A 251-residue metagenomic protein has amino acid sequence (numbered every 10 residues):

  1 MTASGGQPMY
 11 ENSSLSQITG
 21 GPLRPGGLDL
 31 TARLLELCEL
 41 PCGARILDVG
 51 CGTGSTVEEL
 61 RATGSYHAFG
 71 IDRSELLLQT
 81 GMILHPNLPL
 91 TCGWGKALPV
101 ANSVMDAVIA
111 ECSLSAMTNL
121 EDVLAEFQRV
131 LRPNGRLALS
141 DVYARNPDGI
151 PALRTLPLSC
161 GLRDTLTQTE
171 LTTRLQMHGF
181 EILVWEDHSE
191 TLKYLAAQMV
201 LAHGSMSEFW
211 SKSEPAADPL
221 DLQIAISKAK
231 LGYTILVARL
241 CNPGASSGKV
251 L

Functional and structural regions predicted by a protein language model:
S14, I18, V142-L162: Short, glycine-/aromatic-enriched active-site segment of Class I SAM-dependent methyltransferases
R24-C42: Conserved alpha-helix/loop element of class I SAM-dependent methyltransferases that forms part of the SAM/SAH-binding
L47-V49, T53-A97: Class I SAM-dependent methyltransferase SAM/SAH-binding core
K96-A107: A short acidic, Gly/Pro-enriched loop at the edge of an enzyme's catalytic core that lines a small-molecule cofactor
A107-N119: A short SAM/SAH-binding and catalytic strip from SAM-dependent methyltransferases
E121-R136: A short glycine-rich, Lys/Arg-flanked "PGG" loop and its adjoining helix->strand segment in the class I
R163-H178: Short alpha-helix
V184-L251: Conserved Class I S-adenosyl-L-methionine
